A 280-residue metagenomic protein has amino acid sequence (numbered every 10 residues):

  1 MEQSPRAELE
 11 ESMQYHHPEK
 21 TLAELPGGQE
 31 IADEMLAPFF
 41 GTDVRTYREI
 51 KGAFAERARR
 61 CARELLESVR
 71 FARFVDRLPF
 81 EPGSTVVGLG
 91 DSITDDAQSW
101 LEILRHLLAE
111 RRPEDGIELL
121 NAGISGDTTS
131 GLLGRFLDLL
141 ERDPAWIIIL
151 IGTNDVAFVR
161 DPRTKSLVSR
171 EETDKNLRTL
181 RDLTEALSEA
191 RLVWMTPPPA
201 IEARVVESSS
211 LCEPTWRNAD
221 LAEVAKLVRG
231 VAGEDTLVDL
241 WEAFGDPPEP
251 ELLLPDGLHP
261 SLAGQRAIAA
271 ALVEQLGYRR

Functional and structural regions predicted by a protein language model:
M1-V87, A109-D115, E141-R142, A186 (+3 more regions): N-terminal secretory targeting modules
E2-Q14, E102, H106, E110 (+2 more regions): Alpha-helical cap/lid subdomain in secreted, periplasmic, or secretory-pathway luminal O-acyl-processing enzymes
G83-L101, V156: Catalytic nucleophile-elbow at a beta strand-turn-alpha helix junction centered on a G-D-S/GDSL motif, marking
L89-D91, N121, I151: Short glycine-centered, acidic/aromatic-flanked micro-motifs in structured strand/loop junctions that mark active-site
D91, I124, L258: Conserved donor-binding loops in enzymes that form glycosidic bonds
L120-T128: Short beta->alpha junction loops
